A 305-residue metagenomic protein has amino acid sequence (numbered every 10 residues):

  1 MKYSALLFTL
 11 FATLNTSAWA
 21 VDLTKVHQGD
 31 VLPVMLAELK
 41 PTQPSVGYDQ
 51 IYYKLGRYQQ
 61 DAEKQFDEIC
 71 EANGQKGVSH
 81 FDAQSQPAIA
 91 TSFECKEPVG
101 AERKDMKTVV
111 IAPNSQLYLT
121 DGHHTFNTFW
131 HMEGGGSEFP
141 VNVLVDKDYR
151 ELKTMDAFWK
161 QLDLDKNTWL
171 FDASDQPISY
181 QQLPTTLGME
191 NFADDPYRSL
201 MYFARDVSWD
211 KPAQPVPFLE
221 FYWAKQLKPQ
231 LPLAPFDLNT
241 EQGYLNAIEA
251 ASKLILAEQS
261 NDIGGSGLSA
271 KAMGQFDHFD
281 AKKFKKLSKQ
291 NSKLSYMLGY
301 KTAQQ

Functional and structural regions predicted by a protein language model:
M1-W19: Gram-negative bacterial Sec-dependent N-terminal signal peptides
D22-G100, K104-V109, P113-Q116, H124 (+1 more regions): Surface-exposed, charge/polar-rich loops and edge strands
L119: Active-site-adjacent beta-strand anchor residues
